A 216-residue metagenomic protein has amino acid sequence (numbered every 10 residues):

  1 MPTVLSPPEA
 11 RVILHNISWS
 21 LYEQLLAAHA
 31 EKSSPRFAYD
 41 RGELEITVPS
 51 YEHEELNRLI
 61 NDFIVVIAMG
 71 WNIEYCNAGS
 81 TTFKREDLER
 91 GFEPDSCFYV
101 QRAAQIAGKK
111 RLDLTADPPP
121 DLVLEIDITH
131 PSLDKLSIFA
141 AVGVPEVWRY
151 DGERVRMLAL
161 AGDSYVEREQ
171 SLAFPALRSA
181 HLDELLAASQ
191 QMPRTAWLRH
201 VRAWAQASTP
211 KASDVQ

Functional and structural regions predicted by a protein language model:
M1-Q216: Gly/Pro/Ser/Thr-rich low-complexity, intrinsically disordered segments predominantly at protein N-termini
